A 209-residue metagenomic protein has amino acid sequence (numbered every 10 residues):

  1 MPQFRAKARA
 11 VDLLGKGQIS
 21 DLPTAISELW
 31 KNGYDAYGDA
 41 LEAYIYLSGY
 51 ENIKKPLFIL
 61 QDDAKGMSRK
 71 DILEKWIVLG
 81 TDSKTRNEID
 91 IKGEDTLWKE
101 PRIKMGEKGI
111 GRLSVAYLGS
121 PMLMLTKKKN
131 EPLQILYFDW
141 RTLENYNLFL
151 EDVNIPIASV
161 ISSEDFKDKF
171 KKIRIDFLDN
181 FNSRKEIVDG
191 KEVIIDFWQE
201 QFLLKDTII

Functional and structural regions predicted by a protein language model:
M1-I209: GHKL (Bergerat-fold) ATPase N-terminal catalytic module, capturing the glycine-rich phosphate-binding loop and acidic
